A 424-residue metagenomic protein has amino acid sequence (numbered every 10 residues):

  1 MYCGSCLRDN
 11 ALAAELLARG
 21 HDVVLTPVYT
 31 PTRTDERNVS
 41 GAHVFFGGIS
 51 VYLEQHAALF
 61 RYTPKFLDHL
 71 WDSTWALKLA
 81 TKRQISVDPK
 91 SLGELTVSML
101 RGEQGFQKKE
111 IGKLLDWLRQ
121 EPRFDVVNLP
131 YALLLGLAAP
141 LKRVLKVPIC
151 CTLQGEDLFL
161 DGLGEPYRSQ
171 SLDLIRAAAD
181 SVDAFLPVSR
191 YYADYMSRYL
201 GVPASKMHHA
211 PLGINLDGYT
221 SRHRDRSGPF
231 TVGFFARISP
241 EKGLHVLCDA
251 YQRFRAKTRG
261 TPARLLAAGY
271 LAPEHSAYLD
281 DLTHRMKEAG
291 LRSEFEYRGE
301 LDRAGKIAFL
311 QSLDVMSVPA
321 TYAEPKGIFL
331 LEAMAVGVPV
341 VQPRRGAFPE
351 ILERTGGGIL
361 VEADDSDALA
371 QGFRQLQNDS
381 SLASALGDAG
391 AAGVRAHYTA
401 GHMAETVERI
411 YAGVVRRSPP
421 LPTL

Functional and structural regions predicted by a protein language model:
L25-D116: A conserved catalytic-core segment of Leloir-type glycosyltransferases
Y191, G213: Carbohydrate-associated surface elements
D225-K242, C248-Q252, L266: Conserved donor-binding/catalytic core segment of Leloir-type glycosyltransferases
R264-T283: Glycosyltransferase donor-sugar binding loop
L279-A304: Nucleotide-activated donor-binding/catalytic signature segment of Leloir-type glycosyltransferases, i.e., the conserved
P339-Q342: Short hydrophobic beta-strand element within catalytic cores of glycosyltransferases and related nucleotide-activated
R354, I359-S366, Q375-S380: Conserved acidic donor-binding segment of nucleotide-sugar-dependent glycosyltransferases
A368, Q375, L382-H397, M403-R409: A short, well-ordered alpha-helix in the C-terminal region of glycosyltransferases
